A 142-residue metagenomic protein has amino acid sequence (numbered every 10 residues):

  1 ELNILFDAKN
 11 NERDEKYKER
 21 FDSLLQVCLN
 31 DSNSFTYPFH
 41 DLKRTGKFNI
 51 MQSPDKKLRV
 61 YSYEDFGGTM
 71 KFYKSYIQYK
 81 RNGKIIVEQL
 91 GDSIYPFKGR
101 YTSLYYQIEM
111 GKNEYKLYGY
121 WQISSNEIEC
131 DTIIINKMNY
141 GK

Functional and structural regions predicted by a protein language model:
E1-F48, P54-K56, D65-F66: N-terminal targeting/trafficking signals and adjacent low-complexity tails
K18-D41, Y76-Y95, I134-G141: Surface-exposed loop/turn elements that mediate protein-protein interactions on large endomembrane-trafficking
D41-L58, G99-K112: Structural signature of eukaryotic scaffold interfaces centered on beta-propeller domains
K57-E64, N113-Q122: Short beta-strand elements that form the blades of beta-propeller/WD-repeat-like and other beta-sheet-rich scaffold
V60-Y61, G68-E109: Short N-terminal edge-element motif at the start of the domain
F66-T69, Q122-N126: Short glycine/acidic-enriched loop and turn motifs that connect beta-strands
I123-M138: Mid-length scaffold segments of soluble, non-membrane domains
